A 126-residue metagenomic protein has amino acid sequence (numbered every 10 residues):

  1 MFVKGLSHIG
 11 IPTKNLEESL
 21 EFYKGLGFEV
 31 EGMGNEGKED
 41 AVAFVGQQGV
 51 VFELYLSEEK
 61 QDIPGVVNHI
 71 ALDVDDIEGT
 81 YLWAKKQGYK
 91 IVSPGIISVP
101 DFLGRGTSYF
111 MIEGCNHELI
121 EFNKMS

Functional and structural regions predicted by a protein language model:
M1-E17, N68-I70, N123-S126: N-terminal beta-strand motif that seeds the catalytic metal site of vicinal oxygen chelate
I11-V51: Core segments of cupin and vicinal oxygen chelate
N15-L16, V74-E78: Helix N-cap motif at beta-to-alpha junctions
K24-L26, W83-Q87: Short amphipathic alpha-helices in soluble, non-transmembrane regions that often serve as interface/regulatory elements
A41-A43, N68, G106-F110: Short beta-strand micro-motifs in enzyme catalytic cores
D62-P64, N68-D73: Helix-adjacent hinge/juxtasegments
K85-S126: Vicinal oxygen chelate
